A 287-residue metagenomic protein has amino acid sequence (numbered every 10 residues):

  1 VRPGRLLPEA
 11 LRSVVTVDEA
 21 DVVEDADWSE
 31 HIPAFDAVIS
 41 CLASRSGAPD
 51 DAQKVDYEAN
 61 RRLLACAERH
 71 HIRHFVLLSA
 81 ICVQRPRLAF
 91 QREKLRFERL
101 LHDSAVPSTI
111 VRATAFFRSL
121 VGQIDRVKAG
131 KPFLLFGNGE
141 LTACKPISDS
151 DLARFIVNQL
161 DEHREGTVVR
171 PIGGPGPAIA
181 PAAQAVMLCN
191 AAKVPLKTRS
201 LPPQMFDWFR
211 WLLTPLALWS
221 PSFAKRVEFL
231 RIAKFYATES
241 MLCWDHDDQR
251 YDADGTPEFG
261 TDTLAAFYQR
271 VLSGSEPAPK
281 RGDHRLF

Functional and structural regions predicted by a protein language model:
R2-L7, H70, Q84-L196, W211-L216: Oxidoreductase cofactor-interface core, primarily capturing Rossmann-like NAD(P)-dependent enzymes
P3-R62, C66-R69, C82-Q84: NAD(P)H-binding glycine-rich loop region in Rossmannoid oxidoreductase-like domains and their noncatalytic homologs
T16-D18, V111, K197-L201: General small-molecule cofactor/ligand-binding pocket signal
V23, V55, C144-I147, I179 (+1 more regions): Residue-level signal for the nucleotide or nucleotide-sugar donor/cofactor binding architecture
F35, N60, P181, F229-Y236: A general structural signal for well-ordered alpha-helical segments in protein cores
F35, R61-L64, D149-V157, T261-Q269: Short, amphipathic alpha-helical "lid/cap" segments that border enzyme active or binding sites
C41-L42, F75-A80, V111-A113: SDR active-site strand-loop-helix element
Q204-F287: A hydrophobic C-terminal alpha-helical subdomain
